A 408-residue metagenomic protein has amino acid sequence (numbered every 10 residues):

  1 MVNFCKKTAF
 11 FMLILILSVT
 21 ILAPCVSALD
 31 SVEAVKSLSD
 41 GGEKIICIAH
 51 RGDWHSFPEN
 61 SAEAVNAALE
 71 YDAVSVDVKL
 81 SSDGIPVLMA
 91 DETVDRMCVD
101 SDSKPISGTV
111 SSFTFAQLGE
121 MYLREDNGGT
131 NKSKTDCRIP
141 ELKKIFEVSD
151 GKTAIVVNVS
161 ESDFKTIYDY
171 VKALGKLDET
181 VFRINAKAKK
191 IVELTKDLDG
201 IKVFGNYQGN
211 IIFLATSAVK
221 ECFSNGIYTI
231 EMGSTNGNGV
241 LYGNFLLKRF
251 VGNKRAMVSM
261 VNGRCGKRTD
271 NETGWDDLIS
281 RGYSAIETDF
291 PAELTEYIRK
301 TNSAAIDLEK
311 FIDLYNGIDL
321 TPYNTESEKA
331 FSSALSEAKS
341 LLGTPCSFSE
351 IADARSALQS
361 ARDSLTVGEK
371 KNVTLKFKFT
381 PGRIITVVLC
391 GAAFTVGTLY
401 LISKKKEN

Functional and structural regions predicted by a protein language model:
M1-C5: N-terminal secretory signal peptides that target proteins for export/translocation
K6, L13, F115-Q117, N206-G209 (+7 more regions): Intrinsically disordered, low-complexity regions enriched in small/polar residues
K6-K7, E407: Generic early N-terminus positional signal peaking at residue ~5-7
K7-V26, R383-L401: Sec-dependent N-terminal signal peptides of Gram-positive bacterial secreted proteins and lipoproteins
F10-I14, S18-S303: Phosphate-group recognition and catalysis centered on beta-loop-alpha active-site segments
S303-I385, G391, T395-K406: Beta-rich interaction/scaffold domains
